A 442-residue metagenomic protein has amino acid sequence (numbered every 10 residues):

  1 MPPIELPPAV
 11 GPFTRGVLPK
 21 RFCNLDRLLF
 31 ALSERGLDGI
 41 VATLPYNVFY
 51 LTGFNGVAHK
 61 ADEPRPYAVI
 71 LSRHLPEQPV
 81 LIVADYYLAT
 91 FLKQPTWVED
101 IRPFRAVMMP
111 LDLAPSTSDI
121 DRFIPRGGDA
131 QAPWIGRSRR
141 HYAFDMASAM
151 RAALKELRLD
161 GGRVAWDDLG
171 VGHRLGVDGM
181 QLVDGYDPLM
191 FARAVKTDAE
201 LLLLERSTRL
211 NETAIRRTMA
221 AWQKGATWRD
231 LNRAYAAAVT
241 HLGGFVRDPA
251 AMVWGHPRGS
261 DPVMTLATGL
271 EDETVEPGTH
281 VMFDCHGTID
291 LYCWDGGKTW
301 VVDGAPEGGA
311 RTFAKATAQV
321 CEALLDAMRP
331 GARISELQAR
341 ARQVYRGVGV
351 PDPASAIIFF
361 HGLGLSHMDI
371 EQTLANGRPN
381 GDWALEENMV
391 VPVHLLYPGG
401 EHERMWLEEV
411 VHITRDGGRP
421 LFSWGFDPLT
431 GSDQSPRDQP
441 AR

Functional and structural regions predicted by a protein language model:
M1-R442: Active-site neighborhoods and metal-handling regions in enzymes and metal-associated proteins
